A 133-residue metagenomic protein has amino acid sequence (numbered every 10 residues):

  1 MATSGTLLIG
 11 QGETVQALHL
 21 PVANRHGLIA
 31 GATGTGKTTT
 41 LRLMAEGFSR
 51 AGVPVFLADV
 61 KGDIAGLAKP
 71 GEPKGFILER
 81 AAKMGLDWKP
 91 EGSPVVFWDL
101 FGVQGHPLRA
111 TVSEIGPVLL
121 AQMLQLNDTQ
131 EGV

Functional and structural regions predicted by a protein language model:
M1-S93: Glycine-rich phosphate-binding loop of nucleotide-binding enzymes
A81-V133: Helical/strand "switch-coupling" subdomains that flank nucleotide/phosphate-binding cores, especially in P-loop NTPases
